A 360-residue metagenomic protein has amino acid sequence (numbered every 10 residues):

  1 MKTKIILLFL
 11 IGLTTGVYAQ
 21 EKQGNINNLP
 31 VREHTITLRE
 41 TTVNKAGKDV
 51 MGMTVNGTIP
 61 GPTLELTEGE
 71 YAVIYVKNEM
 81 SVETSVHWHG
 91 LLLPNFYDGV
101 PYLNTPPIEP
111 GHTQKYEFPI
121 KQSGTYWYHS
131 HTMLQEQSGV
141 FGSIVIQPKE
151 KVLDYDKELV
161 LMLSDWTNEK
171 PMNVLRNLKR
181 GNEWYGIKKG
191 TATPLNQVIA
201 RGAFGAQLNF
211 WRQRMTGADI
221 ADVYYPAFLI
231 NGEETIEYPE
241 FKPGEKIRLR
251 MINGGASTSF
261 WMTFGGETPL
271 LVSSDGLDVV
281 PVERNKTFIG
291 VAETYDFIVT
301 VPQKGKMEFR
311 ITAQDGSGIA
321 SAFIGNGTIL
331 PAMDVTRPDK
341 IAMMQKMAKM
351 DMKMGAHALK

Functional and structural regions predicted by a protein language model:
K4-L13: Sec-dependent N-terminal signal peptides
T15-A19: Sec/Tat signal peptide C-region and signal peptidase I cleavage site
Q20-I289, I329-H357: Histidine-centered copper-binding motifs that mark active-site loops of extracellular/periplasmic copper enzymes
Y116-Q122, Y295-Q303: Short, hydrophobic beta-strand segments
Y126-T132, K306-D315: Short, aromatic- and glycine-rich surface loops/edge beta-strands on solvent-exposed regions
L134-V140, A313-S321: Short acidic/polar inter-strand loop motif in beta-rich domains
A292: Ligand-binding face of N-terminal immunoglobulin V-set domains in extracellular IgSF glycoproteins
